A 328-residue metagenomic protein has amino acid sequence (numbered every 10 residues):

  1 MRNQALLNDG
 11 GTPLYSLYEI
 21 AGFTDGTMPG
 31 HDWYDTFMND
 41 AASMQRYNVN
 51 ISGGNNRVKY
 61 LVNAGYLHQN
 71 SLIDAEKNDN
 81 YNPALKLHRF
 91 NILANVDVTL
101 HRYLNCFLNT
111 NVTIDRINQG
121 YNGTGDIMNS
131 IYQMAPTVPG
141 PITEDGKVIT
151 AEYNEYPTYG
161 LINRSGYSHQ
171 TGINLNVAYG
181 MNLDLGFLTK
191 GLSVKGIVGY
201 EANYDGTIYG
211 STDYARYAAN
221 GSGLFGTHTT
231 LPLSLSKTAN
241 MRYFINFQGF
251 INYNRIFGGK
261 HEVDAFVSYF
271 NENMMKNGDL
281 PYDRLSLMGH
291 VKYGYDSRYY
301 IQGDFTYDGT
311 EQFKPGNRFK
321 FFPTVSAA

Functional and structural regions predicted by a protein language model:
R2-M28, D126-P157, I208-L235, E262-A265 (+3 more regions): Surface-exposed loop/turn segments flanking beta-strands in extracellular/periplasmic regions
D25-G65, Q69-L72, P83-P157, G166-N174 (+4 more regions): Flexible loop and strand-edge segments within Gram-negative outer membrane beta-barrel domains
Y34-F37, N78-N82, N95, I162-S168 (+4 more regions): Extracellular loop and loop/strand-boundary signature of outer-membrane beta-barrel proteins
S52-N56, G65, D97-T99, Y103-N105 (+5 more regions): Structural signature of outer-membrane beta-barrel channels/translocons
V62, L108, Y179, V194-G196 (+2 more regions): Membrane-embedded beta-strand positions of outer-membrane beta-barrel proteins
I73-D79, Q119-G125, T207-D213, K276-Y282 (+1 more regions): Outer-membrane beta-barrel translocator domains and adjoining extracellular loop/strand segments of Gram-negative
K77-D97, I197-G199, R318, F322-S326: Short secondary-structure subsegments characteristic of cysteine-rich extracellular domains
T99-H101, L235-Q248, N254-A328: Structural signature of Gram-negative outer-membrane beta-barrels, strongest in the C-terminal barrel of TonB-dependent
